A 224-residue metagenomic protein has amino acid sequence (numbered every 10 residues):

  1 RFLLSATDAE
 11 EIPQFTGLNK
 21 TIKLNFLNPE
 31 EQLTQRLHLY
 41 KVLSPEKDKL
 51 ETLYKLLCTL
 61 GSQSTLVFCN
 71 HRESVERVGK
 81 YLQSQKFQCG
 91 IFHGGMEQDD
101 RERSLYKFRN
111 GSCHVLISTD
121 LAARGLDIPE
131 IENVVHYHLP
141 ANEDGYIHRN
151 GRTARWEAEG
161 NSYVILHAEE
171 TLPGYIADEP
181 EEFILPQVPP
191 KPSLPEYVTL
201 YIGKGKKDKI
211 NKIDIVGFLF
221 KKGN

Functional and structural regions predicted by a protein language model:
R1-L3, T65-V67, C89, V115: Hydrophobic/aliphatic anchor position in the core parallel beta-sheet of P-loop NTPase nucleotide-binding domains
R1-Q32, E170-P180: Post-DEXD/H (motif II) to motif III coupling segment of the RecA-like Helicase ATP-binding lobe
L4-D8, N70-H71, T119-L121, H167-E169: A short beta-strand-to-loop transition that corresponds to the Sensor-1 phosphate-sensing loop of AAA+ P-loop ATPases
Q35-Q83, D214, F218: Conserved interdomain hinge at the start of the Helicase C-terminal
V75-Y81, F87-T119: Conserved helicase ATPase core of P-loop NTP-dependent helicases/translocases
V115, N142-I184: Conserved segment of the helicase C-terminal RecA-like domain
V115, R124-L139, N161-I165: A short beta-strand element within the Helicase C-terminal
L185-N224: Non-catalytic terminal extensions of ATP-dependent helicases
